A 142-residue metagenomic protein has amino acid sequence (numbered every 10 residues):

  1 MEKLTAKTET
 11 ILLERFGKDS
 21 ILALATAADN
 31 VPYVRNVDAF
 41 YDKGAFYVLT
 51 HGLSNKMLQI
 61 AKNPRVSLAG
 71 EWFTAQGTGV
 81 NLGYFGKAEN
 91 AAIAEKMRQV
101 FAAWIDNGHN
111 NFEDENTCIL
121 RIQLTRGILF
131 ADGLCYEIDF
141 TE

Functional and structural regions predicted by a protein language model:
M1-K18, T141: Extreme N-terminal tail/first-helix region
E2-K3, T74-E142: Charged, gly/pro-rich active-site loop segments
K7-L12, I60-R65, W104-H109: Intrinsically disordered, low-complexity boundary segments flanking structured domains
T8-T10, Y33-N36, L53, N107: A generic local structural motif
I11-L13, T26, Y33, V100: N-proximal short alpha-helices
L12, S20, N116-C118: A generic secondary-structure signal marking the coil-to-beta-strand transition
G17-A23, V100-I105: Short Pro/Gly-enriched beta-strand edge/turn motifs at strand-loop
D19-G52, L58-I60, V66-G70: Short beta-strand segments
